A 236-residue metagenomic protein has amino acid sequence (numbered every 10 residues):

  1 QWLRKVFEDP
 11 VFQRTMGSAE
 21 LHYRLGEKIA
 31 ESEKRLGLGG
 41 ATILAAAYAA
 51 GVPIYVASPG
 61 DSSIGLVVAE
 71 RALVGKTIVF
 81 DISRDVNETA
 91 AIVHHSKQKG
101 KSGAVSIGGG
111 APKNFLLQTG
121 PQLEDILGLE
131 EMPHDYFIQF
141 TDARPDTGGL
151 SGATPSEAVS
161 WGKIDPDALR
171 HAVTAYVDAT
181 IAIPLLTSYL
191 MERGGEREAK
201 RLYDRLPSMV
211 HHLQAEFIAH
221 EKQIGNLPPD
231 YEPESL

Functional and structural regions predicted by a protein language model:
Q1-D61: Ligand-binding beta-strand-loop-alpha-helix segment within the catalytic cores of soluble metabolic enzymes
R4, E8-F12, A49-V52, A91-Q98 (+2 more regions): Generic secondary-structure signature for well-ordered alpha-helical cores
L25-A30, E70-I78: Short, basic, glycine/proline-bearing loop/turn elements
G37, A41, F80-S83, Y176-T180 (+1 more regions): Electropositive phosphate-/nucleotide-binding environments in soluble metabolic enzymes
A45, A49, L116-P121, I181-E192: Short, hydrophobic/amphipathic alpha-helical patches that form generic packing surfaces within helical domains
V52, V56, D61-K76: Mixed-charge interfacial surface used for oligomerization/domain docking and macromolecular partner engagement
Y55-P59, T77-L150: Glycine-rich anion-binding loop/nest that anchors nucleotide
D125-L236: C-terminal functional extensions of proteins
